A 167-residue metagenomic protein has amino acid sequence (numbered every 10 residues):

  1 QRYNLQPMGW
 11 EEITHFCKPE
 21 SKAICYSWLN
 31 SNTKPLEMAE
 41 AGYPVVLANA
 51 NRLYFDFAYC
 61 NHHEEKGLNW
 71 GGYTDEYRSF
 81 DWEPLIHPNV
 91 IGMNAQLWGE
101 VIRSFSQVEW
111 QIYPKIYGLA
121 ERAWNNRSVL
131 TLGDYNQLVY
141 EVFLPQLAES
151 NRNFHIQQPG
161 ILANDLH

Functional and structural regions predicted by a protein language model:
Q1-H167: Substrate-binding groove of N-acetylhexosamine-processing glycoside hydrolases
